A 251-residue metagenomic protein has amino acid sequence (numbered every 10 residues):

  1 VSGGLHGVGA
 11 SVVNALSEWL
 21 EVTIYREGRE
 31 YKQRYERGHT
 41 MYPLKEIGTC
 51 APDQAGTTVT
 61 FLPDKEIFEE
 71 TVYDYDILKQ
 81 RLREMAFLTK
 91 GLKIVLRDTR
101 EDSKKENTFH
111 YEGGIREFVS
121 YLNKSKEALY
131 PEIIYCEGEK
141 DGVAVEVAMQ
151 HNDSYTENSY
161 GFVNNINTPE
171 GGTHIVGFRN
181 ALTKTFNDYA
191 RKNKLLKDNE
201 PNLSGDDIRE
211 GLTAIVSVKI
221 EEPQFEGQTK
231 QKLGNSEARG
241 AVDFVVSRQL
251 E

Functional and structural regions predicted by a protein language model:
V1-Y121: GHKL-type ATPase core
E46-I47, K232-N235: A ubiquitous short alpha-helical element
T60-L62, Y160, F244: Surface-exposed beta-strand-to-loop junctions that form interaction patches on eukaryotic regulatory domains
F68, N167-E170, G234, A238: Flexible beta-alpha connector loops of hexameric P-loop NTPases
D74-L78, H174-I175, A238, V242: Hydrophobic (often cysteine-bearing) scaffold residues that line and stabilize catalytic clefts of nucleotide/cofactor
D76, R83-M85, G91, V95-Q231: GHKL/Histidine-kinase-like ATPase module
K90, S236-E251: Flexible helix-coil linker/hinge segments at domain or subdomain boundaries
